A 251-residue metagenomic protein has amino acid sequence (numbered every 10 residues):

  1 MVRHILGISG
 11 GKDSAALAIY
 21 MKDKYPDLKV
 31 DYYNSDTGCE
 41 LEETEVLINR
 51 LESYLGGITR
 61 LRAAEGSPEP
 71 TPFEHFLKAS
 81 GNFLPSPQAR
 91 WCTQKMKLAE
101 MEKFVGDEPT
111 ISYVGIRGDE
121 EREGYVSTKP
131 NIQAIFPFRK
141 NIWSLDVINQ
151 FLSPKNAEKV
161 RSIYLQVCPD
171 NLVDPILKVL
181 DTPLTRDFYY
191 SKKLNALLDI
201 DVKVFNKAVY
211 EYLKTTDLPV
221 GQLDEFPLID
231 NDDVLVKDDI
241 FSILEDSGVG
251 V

Functional and structural regions predicted by a protein language model:
M1-V251: Nucleotide-activated chemistry modules centered on ATP-dependent adenylation/adenylyltransferase
